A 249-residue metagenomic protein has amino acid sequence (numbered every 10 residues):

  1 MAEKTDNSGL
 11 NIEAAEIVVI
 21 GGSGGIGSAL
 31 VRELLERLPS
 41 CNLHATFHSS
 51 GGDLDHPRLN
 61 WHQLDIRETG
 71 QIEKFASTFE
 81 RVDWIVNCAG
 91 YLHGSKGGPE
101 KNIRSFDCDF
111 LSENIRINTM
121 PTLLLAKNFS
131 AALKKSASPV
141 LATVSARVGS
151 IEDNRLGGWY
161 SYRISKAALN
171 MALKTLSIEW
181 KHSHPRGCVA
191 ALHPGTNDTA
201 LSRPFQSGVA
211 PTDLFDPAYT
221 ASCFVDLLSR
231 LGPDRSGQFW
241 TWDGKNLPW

Functional and structural regions predicted by a protein language model:
V19-I20, N87-C88, P139-A146, C188-A191: Structural signature of the Rossmann-like NAD(P)-dependent dehydrogenase/reductase core
I20-L35: N-terminal Rossmann NAD(P)H-binding glycine-rich loop of SDR-like oxidoreductase domains
R32, L123, A167-I178, G187 (+1 more regions): Conserved active-site helix of classical SDR/Rossmann-fold NAD(P)-dependent CH-OH oxidoreductases
L35-D55: Conserved glycine-rich Rossmann-like NAD(P)H-binding loop of the short-chain dehydrogenase/reductase
L64-R81: Conserved Rossmann-fold cofactor-binding substructure of NAD(P)-dependent oxidoreductases
Y91-S95, P99-I115, K134-S183: Catalytic loop of short-chain dehydrogenase/reductase
G187, A191, T199, R203-W249: C-terminal helical subdomain
